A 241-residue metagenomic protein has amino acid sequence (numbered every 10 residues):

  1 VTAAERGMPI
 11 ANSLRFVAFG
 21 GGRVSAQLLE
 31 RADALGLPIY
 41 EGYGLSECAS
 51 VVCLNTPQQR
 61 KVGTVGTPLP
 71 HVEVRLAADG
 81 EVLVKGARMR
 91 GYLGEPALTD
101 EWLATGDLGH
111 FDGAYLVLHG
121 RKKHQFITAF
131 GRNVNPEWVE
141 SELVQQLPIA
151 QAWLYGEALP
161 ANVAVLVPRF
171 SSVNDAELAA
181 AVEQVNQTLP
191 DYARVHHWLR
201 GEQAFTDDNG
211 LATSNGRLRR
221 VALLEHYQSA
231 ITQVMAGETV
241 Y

Functional and structural regions predicted by a protein language model:
V1-R60, A150: Gly/Ser/Thr-rich phosphate-binding loop
N12-S13, L76-A77, L98, A104 (+2 more regions): Generic beta-strand structural signal
S25-Q27, E47-S50, R90-Y92, V117 (+3 more regions): Flexible loop/turn segments at secondary-structure boundaries
E30, G63, S141: Active-site phosphate/pyrophosphate- and oxyanion-stabilizing loops and adjacent acidic/basic residues in soluble
G44-C48, T105, T128-A129, T213-N215: Ser/Thr-glycine-rich phosphate-binding loops at phosphate-binding pockets of nucleotides, nucleotide cofactors
T64-P70, A77-W102, Y115, R132-V134: Conserved ATP/PPi-binding loop(s) of AMP-dependent carboxylate-activating enzymes
L76, G80-G86, L108-H197, A204: AMP-binding/adenylate-forming catalytic core of the ANL superfamily
Q151-L154, N186-Y241: Conserved C-terminal "lid"/linker of ANL adenylate-forming enzymes
